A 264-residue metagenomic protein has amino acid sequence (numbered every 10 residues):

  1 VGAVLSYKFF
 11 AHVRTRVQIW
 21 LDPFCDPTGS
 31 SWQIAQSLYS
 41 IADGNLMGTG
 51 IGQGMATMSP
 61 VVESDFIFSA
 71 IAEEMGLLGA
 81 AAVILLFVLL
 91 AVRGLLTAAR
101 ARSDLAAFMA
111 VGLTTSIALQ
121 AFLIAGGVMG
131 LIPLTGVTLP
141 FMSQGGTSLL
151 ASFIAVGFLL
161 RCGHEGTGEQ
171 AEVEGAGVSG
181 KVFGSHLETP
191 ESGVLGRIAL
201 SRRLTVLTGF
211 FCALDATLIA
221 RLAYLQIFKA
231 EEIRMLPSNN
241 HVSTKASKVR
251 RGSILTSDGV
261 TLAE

Functional and structural regions predicted by a protein language model:
V1, S6-Y7, V88-A99, L159-G166: Structural signal for the C-terminal ends of transmembrane alpha-helices and the immediately following loop
G2-V83, A101-M109: Hydrophobic, glycine- and aromatic-enriched re-entrant/interface helices and adjoining loop segments
A3, Y7, L86-L89, L113-L123 (+2 more regions): Alpha-helical transmembrane segments of multi-pass membrane proteins
G48, L78-L85, I117-G126: Hydrophobic alpha-helical segments of membrane proteins
M58-S59, A70-E73, L113-I117, F141 (+1 more regions): Transmembrane helix-bundle signature of multi-pass membrane transporters/permeases
A98-G136, M142: Loop-to-helix entry and N-terminal half of a specific, functionally important transmembrane alpha helix in multi-pass
I124-V194, I198: A juxtamembrane structural motif centered on a specific transmembrane helix
G166, A171-E264: Periplasmic/cell-envelope proteins involved in peptidoglycan metabolism and beta-lactam response
